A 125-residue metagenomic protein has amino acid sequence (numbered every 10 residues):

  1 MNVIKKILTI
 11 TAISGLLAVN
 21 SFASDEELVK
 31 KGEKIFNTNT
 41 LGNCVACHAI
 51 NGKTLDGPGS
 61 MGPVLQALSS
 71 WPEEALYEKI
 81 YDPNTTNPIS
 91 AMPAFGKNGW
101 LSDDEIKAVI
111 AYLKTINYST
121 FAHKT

Functional and structural regions predicted by a protein language model:
M1-T11: Bacterial N-terminal signal peptides that target proteins for export
I10-A18: Bacterial N-terminal signal peptides
V19-N39, K124-T125: Electrostatic cytochrome c docking/interface patches
G32, L41-N51, V109: The canonical Cys-X-X-Cys-His
N37, A49-Y81, A91-K97: Gly/Gly-Pro-rich "capping" loops immediately C-terminal to redox-active cysteine motifs in periplasmic/lumenal
N37, S70, Y81-T85, A111-Y118: Sec-exported extracytoplasmic/periplasmic mature domains
K97-T125: C-terminal capping alpha-helices of c-type cytochrome domains
